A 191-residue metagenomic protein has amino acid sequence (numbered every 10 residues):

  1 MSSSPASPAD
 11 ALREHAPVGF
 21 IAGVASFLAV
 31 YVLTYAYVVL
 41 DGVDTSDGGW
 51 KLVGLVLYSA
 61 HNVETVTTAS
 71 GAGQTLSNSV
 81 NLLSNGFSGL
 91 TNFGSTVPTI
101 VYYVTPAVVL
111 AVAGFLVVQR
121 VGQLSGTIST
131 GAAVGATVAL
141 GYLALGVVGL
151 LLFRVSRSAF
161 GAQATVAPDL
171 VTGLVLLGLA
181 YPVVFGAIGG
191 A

Functional and structural regions predicted by a protein language model:
M1-A29, Q123-G131, A191: Haloarchaeal acidic low-complexity proteome signature biased toward cell-envelope/secretome components but also
P5-P8, P17, P106, P168 (+1 more regions): Proline-rich intrinsically disordered, low-complexity coils
E14-S26, T99-P106, T130-Y142, L174 (+1 more regions): Alpha-helical transmembrane segments of multi-pass membrane proteins, especially transporters and channels
A22-Y35, A107-F115, L145-L152, Y181-G190: Hydrophobic core segments of alpha-helical transmembrane domains in multi-pass membrane transport and ion-translocation
G23-Y103, L152-L174: Long, glycine/tryptophan/cysteine-rich extracytoplasmic
N78-A139: Hydrophobic alpha-helical segments that drive targeting, anchoring, or assembly
Q119-A191: Alpha-helical transmembrane segments of multi-pass integral membrane proteins, characterized by long hydrophobic
